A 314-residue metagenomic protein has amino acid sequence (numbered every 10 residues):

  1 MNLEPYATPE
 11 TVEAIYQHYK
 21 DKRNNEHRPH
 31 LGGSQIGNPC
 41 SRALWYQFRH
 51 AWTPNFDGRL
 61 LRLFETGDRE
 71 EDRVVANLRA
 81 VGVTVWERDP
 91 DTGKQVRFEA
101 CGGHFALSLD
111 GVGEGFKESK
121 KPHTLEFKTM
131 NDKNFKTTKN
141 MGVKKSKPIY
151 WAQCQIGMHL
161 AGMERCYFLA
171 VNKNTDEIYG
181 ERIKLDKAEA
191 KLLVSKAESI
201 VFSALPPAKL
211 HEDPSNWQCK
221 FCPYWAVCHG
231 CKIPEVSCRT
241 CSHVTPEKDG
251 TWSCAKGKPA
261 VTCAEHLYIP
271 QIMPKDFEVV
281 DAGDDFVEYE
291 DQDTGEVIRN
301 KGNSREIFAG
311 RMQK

Functional and structural regions predicted by a protein language model:
M1-T124, N131-K133, T138-M141, H266 (+2 more regions): Metal-dependent nuclease catalytic cores that hydrolyze phosphodiester bonds in DNA/RNA, characterized by
L3, A7, T137, K144-W151 (+2 more regions): Metal-dependent nuclease catalytic regions and adjoining charged, substrate-binding loops involved in nucleic-acid end
P90-D91, K128-M130, M163, V171-K173: An acidic- and aromatic-residue-enriched active-site/binding cleft used to recognize and process polar
V112, E126-K128, L169, A255: Residues in well-ordered beta-strands of folded domains
